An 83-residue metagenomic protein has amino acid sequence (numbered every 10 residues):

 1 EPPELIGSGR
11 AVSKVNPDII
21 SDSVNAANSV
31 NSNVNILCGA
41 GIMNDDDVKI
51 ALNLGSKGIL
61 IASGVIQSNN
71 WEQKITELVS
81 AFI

Functional and structural regions predicted by a protein language model:
P2-R10, L52-I75: Glycine-rich phosphate-binding active-site loops on the catalytic face of alpha/beta enzymes
P2-V24, M43, K74: Glycine/Thr-rich beta-alpha phosphate-binding loop at enzyme active sites
K14-V34, L78-I83: Alpha-helix-loop-beta-strand connector modules within alpha/beta enzyme cores
P17, D22, D45-L54, V65: Extended, folded domain segments that form the structural surfaces/walls around functional sites
V30-I59: Catalytic cores of alpha/beta
